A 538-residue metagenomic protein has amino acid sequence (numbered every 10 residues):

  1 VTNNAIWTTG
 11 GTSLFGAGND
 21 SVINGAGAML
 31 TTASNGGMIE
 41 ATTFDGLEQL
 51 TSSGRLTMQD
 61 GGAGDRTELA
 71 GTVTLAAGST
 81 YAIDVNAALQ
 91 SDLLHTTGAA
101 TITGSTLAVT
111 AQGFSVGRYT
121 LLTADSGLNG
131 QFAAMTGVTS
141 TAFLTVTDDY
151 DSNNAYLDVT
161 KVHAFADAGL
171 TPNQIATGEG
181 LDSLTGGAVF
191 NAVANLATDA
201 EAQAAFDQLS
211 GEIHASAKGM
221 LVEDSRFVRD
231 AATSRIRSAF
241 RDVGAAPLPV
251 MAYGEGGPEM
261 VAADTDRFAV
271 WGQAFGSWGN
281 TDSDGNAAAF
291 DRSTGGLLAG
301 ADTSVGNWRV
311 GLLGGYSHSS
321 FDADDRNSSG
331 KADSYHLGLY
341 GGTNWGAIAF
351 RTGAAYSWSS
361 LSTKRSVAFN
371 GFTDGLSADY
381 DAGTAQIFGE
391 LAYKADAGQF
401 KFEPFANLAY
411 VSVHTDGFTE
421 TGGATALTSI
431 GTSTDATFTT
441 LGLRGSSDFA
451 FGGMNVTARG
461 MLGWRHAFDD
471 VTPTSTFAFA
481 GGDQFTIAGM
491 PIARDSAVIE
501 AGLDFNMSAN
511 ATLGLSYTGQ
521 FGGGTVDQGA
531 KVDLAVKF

Functional and structural regions predicted by a protein language model:
S13, Y81, A100, Y119-T123 (+7 more regions): Residue-level detector of buried hydrophobic side-chain packing in well-ordered secondary-structure elements
N19-T120, S126, K161, T439: Extracellular beta-strand/loop-rich repeat segments of large surface/secreted proteins
G71-L75, N86-Q90, Q112-I175, N191-N195 (+7 more regions): Solvent-exposed adhesion/ligand-recognition segments of exported proteins
G187-K401, G514-F538: Outer membrane beta-barrel translocator domains of Type V secretion systems
G279, S283, A288-F290, S319-K331 (+4 more regions): Extracellular/periplasm-exposed beta-strand and loop segments of Gram-negative cell-envelope proteins, dominated by
T343, A385, T421-F538: Outer membrane beta-barrel transmembrane domains
